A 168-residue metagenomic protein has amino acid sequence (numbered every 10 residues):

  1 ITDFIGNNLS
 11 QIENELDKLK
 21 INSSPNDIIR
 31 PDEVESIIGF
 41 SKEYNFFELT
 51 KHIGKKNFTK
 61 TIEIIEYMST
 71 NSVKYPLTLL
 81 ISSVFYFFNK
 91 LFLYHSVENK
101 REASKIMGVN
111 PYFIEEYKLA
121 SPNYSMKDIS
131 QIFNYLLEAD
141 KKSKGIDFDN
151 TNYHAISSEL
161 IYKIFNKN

Functional and structural regions predicted by a protein language model:
I1-F47, H52: Long, charge-dense, solvent-exposed interaction surfaces that engage phosphate-rich ligands
F58-N168: Helix-rich C-terminal "collar"/helical-bundle subdomain used as an assembly and partner-interaction module in RFC-like
